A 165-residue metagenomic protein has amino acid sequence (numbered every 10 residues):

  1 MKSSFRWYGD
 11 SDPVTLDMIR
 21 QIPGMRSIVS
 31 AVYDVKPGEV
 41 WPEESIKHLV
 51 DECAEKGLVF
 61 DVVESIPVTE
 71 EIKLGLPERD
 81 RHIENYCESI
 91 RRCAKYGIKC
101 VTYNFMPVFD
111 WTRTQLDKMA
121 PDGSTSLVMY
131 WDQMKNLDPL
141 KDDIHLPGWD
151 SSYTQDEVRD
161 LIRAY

Functional and structural regions predicted by a protein language model:
S3-W7, R26-S30, F60-E64, V101-Y103: Hydrophobic faces of well-ordered beta-strands that scaffold small-molecule active sites in alpha/beta enzyme cores
G9-I22, L49, R81-R91, A164-Y165: Short, acidic/polar
G9-S11, D34, I66-P67, F105-F109: Active-site-proximal loop/turn and secondary-structure-junction residues that shape catalytic pockets, frequently
L16-G24, W41-D61, R91-Y96, K135-D138: Acidic (Asp/Glu)-rich catalytic clusters
Q21-V35: Basic, amphipathic N-terminal segments that precede the first structured/catalytic domain
A31-K47, F109-W111: Glycine-rich, proline-tolerant flexible connector loops at the mouths of alpha/beta enzymes
K47-E64, Y86, T125-Y130, Y165: Alpha-helix-loop-beta-strand connector modules within alpha/beta enzyme cores
I72-Y165: Active-site acidic/histidine proton-transfer and metal-coordination neighborhood in alpha/beta enzyme cores
